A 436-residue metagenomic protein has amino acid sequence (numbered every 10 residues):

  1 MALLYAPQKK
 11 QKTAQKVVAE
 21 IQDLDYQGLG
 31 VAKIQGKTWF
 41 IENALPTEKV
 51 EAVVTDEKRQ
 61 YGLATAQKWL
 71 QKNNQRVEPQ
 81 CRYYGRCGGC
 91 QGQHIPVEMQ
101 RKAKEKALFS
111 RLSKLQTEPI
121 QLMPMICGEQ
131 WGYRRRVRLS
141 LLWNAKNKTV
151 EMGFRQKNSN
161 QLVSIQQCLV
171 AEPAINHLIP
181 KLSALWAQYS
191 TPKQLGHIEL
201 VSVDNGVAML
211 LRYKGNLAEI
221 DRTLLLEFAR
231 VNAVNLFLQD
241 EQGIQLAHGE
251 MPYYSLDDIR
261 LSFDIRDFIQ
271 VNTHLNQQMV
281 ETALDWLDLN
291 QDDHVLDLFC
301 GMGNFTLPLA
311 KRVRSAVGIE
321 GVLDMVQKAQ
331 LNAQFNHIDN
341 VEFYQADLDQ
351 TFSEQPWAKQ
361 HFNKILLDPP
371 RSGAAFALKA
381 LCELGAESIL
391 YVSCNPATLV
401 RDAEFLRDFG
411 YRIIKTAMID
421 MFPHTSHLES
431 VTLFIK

Functional and structural regions predicted by a protein language model:
M1-P79, Y83, E342-F343: Terminal RNA-binding accessory module
L3-V18, D23-Y26, K214-K436: Rossmann-like S-adenosyl-L-methionine
G30-Q35, G153-Q156, A329: Short, acidic/hydrophobic/Gly-rich beta-strand patch recurrent on exposed beta strands that often constitutes part
V54-D56, L141-A145, S202, D420 (+1 more regions): Short, low-complexity Ser/Thr-rich regulatory SLiMs
Q67-P79, G85-L195: Extended interfacial segments that mediate partner engagement and assembly in macromolecular machines
M123-Q130, G196-L200, E241-I244, A417-M421: Short, solvent-exposed loop/turn elements at beta->coil junctions and helix N-caps that rim active or binding pockets
